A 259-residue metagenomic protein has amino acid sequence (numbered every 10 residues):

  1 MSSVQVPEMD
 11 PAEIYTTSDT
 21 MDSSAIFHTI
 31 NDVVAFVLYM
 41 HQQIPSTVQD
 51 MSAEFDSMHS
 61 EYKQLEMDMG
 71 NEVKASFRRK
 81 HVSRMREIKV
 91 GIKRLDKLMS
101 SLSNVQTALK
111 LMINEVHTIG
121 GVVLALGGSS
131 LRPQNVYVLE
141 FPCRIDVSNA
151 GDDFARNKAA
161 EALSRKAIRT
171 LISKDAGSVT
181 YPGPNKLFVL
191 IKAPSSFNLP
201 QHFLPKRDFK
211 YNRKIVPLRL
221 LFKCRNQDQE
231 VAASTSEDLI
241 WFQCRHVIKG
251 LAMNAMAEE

Functional and structural regions predicted by a protein language model:
M1-E259: Phospho-regulated, Ser/Thr/Pro-rich intrinsically disordered or coiled-coil terminal scaffolds of eukaryotic
